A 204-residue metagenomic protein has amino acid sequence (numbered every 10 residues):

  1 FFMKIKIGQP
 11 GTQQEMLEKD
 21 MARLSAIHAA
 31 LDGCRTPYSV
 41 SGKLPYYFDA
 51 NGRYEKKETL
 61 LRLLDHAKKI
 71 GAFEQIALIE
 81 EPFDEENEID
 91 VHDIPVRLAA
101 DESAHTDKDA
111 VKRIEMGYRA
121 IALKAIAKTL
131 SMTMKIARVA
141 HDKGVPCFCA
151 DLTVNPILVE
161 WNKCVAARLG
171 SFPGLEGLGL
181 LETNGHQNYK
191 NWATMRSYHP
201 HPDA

Functional and structural regions predicted by a protein language model:
F1: Glycine-rich active-site/cofactor-binding loop and its immediate structural neighborhood
I5-T153, L158-V159: Catalytic core of soluble alpha/beta enzymes
T153-A204: Flexible C-terminal active-site loop/helix
